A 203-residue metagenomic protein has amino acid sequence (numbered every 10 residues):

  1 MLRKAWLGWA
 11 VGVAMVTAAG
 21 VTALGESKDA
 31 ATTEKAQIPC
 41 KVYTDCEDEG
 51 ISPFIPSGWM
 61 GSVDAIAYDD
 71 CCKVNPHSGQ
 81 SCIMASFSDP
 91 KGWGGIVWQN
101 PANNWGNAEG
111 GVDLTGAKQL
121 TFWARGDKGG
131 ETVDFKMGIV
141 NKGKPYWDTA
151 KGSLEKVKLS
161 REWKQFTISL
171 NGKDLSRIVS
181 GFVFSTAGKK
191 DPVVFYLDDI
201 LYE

Functional and structural regions predicted by a protein language model:
M1-A10: Bacterial N-terminal signal peptides that target proteins for export
L2, G25-E203: Beta-rich carbohydrate-recognition modules and glycan-binding surfaces
G8, T22-G25: Intrinsically disordered, low-complexity segments used for protein-protein interactions
A10-A19: Bacterial N-terminal signal peptides
